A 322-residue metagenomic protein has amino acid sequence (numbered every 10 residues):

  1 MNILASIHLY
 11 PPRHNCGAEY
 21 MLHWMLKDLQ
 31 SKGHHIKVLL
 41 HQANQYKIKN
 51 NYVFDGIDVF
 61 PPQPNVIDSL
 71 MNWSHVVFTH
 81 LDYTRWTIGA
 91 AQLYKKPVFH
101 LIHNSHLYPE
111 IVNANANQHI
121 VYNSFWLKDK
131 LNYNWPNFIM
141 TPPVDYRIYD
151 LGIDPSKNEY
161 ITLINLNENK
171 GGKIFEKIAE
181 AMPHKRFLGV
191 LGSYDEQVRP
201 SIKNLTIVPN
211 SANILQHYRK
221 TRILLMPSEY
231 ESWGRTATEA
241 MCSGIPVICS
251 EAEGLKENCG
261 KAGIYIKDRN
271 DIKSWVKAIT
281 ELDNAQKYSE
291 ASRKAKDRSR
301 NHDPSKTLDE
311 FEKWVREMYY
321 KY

Functional and structural regions predicted by a protein language model:
T79-T84, I102: Short His-centered aromatic/hydrophobic patch
N117-D150: Donor nucleotide-sugar binding/catalytic pocket of nucleotide-sugar-dependent glycosyltransferases
Y146-S201: Conserved catalytic-core segment of nucleotide-activated headgroup transferases in glycan assembly
L166, G263-I272, E281-Q286: Conserved acidic donor-binding segment of nucleotide-sugar-dependent glycosyltransferases
V198, H217, A252-I266: Short acidic/histidine- and often glycine-rich active-site loop of Leloir-type glycosyltransferases that engages
E229: Aromatic "clamp/platform" in nucleotide-sugar-dependent glycosyltransferases that forms part of the donor/acceptor
P246-C249: Short hydrophobic beta-strand element within catalytic cores of glycosyltransferases and related nucleotide-activated
N270, Q286-R316: A charged, aromatic-enriched C-terminal amphipathic alpha-helix characteristic of glycosyltransferases across folds
